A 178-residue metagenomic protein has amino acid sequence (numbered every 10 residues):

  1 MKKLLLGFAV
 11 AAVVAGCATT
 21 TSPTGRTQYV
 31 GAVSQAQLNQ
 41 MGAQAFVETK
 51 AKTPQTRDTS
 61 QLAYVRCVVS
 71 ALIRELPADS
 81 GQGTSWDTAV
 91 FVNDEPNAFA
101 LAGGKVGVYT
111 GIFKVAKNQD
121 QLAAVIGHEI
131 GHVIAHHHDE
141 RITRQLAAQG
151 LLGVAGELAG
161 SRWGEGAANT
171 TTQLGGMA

Functional and structural regions predicted by a protein language model:
K2-F8, C17-A178: A Zn2+-metalloprotease active-site environment signal
